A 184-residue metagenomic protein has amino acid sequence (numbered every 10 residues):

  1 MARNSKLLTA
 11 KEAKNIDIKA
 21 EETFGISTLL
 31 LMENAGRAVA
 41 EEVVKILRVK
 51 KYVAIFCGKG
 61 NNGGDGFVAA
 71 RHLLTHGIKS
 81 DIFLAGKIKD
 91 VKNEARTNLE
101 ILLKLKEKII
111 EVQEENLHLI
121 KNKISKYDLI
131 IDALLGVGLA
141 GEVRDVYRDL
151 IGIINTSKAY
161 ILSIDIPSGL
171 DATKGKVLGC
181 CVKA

Functional and structural regions predicted by a protein language model:
M1-Y52: Positively charged, low-complexity intrinsically disordered leader regions
A2-L8, L47-F56, N61-A184: Glycine-rich phosphate/dinucleotide-binding loop and adjoining beta-alpha-beta core of small-molecule
